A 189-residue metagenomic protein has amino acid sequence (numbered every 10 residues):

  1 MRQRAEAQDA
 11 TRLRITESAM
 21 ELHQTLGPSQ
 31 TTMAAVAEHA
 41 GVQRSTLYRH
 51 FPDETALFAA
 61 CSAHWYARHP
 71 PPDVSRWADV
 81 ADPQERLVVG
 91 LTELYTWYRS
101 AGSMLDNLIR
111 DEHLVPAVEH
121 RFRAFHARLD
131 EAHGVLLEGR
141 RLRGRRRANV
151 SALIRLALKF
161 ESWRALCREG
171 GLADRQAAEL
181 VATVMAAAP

Functional and structural regions predicted by a protein language model:
M1-S45, H50-A56: Basic, helix-initiating cap at the start of DNA-binding domains
Q8, R12, S62, L91 (+2 more regions): Amphipathic, non-transmembrane alpha-helical scaffold segments
R14, S18-L26, P72, R76 (+4 more regions): Solvent-exposed, amphipathic alpha-helical segments
T16, Q84, V88-Y95, A127-E138 (+3 more regions): An amphipathic alpha-helix signature
M33, S62-P70: Short, basic, alpha-helical segments at the C-terminal edge of helix-turn-helix-like DNA-binding modules
H50-F51, A60, L180: Residues in the recognition helix of alpha-helical DNA-binding motifs
A60, P71-S103, R123: Hydrophobic alpha-helical connector segments
R99-H113, H126-I154, A173-D174, A188-P189: Hydrophobic alpha-helical bundle segments that form small-molecule/ligand-binding pockets
